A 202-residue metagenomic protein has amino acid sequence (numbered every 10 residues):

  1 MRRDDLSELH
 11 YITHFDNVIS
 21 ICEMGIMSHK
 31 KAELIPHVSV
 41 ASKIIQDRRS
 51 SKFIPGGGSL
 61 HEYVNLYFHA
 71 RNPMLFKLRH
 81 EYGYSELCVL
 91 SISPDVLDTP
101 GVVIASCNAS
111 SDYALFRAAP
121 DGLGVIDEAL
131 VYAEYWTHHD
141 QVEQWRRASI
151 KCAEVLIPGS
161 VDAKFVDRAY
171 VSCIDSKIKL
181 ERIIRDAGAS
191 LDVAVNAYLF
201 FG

Functional and structural regions predicted by a protein language model:
M1-N65, P73-G202: Active-site-proximal loop/hinge segments that shape catalytic or ion-binding/gating pockets
H69: Short, conserved catalytic/metal-binding motifs centered on acidic residues
